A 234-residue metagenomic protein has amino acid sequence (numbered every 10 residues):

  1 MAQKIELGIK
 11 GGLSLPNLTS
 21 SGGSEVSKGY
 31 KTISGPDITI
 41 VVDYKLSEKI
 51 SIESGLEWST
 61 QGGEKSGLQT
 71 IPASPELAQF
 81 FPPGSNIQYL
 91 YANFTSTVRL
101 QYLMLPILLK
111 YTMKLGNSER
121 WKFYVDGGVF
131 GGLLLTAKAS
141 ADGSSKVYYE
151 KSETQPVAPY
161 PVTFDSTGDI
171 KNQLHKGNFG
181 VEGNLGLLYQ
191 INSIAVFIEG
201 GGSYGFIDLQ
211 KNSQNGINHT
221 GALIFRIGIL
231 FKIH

Functional and structural regions predicted by a protein language model:
A2-D43, K232: Short glycine/proline- and aromatic-enriched beta-strand/turn motifs that initiate or cap beta-hairpins
A2-I5, K49, K114-K122, K138 (+2 more regions): Short loop/turn motifs that connect adjacent beta-strands in outer-membrane beta-barrel proteins
K4-K10, G35, S51, L100-M104 (+4 more regions): Outer-membrane beta-barrel architecture
I9-L13, P36-Y44, L56-W58, L105-Y111 (+4 more regions): Residues on the lipid-exposed face of transmembrane beta-strands in outer-membrane beta-barrel proteins
L18-I33, Q61-Y102, L134-K176, D208-T220 (+1 more regions): Extracellular/periplasm-exposed beta-strand and loop segments of Gram-negative cell-envelope proteins, dominated by
G35, D43-L46, E53-T70: Transmembrane alpha-helical insertion/packing segments
A92-L135: Hydrophobic, well-structured mid-protein blocks that either form specific transmembrane helices
Q173-L174, N178, G183-H234: Predominantly the C-terminal beta-signal and adjacent terminal strand-loop region of outer-membrane beta-barrel
